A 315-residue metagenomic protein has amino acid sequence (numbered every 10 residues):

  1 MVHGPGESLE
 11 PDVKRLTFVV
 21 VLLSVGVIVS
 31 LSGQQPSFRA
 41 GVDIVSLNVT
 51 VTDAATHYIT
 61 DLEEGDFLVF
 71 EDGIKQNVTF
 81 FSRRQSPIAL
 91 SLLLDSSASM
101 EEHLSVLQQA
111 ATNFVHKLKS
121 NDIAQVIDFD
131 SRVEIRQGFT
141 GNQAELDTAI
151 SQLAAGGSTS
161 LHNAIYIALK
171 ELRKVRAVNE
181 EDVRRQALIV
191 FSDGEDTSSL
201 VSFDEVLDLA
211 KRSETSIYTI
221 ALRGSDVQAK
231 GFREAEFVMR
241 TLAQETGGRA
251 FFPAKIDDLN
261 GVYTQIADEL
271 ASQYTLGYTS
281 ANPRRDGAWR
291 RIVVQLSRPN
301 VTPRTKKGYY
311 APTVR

Functional and structural regions predicted by a protein language model:
E10-L16: Positively charged n-region of N-terminal signal peptides that target proteins for export
T17-S30: Bacterial N-terminal signal peptides
S32-R315: Scaffold/interface architecture of coatomer-like assemblies
